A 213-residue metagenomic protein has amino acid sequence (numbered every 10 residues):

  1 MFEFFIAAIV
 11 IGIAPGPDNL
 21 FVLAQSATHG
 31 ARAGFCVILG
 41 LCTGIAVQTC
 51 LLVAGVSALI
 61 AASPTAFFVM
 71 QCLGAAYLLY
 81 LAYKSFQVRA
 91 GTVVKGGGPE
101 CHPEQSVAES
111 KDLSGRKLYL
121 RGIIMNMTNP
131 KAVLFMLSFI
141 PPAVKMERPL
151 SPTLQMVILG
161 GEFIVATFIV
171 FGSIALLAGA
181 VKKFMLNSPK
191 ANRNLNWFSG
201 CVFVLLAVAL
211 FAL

Functional and structural regions predicted by a protein language model:
M1-F68, S138-L159, F163-I164, K182: Juxtamembrane transmembrane-helix termini in multi-pass membrane transport proteins
I9, I13, A46-V47, Y83 (+3 more regions): Hydrophobic/aromatic residues within the transmembrane alpha-helices of Major Facilitator Superfamily
R32-L118, L177: Membrane helix-loop-helix hairpins that form the core translocation module of multi-pass transporters
A62-V93, V170-I174, K182-L213: Selective transmembrane alpha-helices of multi-pass membrane proteins
S114, G122, P130-K131: Selected transmembrane alpha-helices and immediately adjacent juxtamembrane segments of polytopic inner-membrane
Y119-M125: Membrane interfacial helix-start motif at the N-side
K131-I140, S199-F203: Core segments of transmembrane alpha-helices that mediate helix-helix packing or line hydrophobic substrate/ligand
